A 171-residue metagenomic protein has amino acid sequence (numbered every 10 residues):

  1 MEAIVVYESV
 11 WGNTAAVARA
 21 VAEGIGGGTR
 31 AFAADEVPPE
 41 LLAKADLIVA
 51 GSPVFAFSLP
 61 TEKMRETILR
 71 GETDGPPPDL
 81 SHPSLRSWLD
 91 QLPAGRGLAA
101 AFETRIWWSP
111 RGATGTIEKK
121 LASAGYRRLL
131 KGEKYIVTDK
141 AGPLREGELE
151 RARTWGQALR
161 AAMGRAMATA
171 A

Functional and structural regions predicted by a protein language model:
M1-G26: N-terminal beta1-alpha1 ligand-phosphate binding loop
W11, E103-W108, V137-D139: Short histidine/acidic/glycine/proline-rich micro-motifs that form metal- and phosphate-coordinating active-site loops
T14-A18, A22, P110, T114 (+1 more regions): Short, highly selective alpha-helical patches that border small-molecule cofactor pockets in redox/cofactor-processing
A20, S87, T116, R151-A158: Alpha-helical elements of Rossmann-like donor-binding domains used by nucleotide-donor carbohydrate transfer enzymes
G28-D35: Short gly/ser/thr-rich secondary-structure transition/capping motifs
T29, Y126-R127: Short phosphate-binding/catalytic loops that engage adenosine nucleotides
D35-A124: Helix-loop-strand module that forms the ligand-binding subsite of alpha/beta enzymes
R127-A171: Glycine-rich phosphate/pyrophosphate-binding loop and the adjoining helix
